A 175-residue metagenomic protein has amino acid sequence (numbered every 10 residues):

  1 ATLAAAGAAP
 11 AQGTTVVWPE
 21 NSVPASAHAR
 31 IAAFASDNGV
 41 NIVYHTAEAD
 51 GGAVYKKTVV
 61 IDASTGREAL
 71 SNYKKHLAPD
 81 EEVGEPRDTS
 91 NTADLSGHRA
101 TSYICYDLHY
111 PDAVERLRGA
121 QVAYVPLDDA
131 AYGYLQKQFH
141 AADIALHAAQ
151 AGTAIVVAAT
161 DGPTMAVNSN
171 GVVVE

Functional and structural regions predicted by a protein language model:
A1-V83, T92-S96, Y106: Soluble catalytic regions of membrane-associated enzymes that act on cell-envelope and secretory-pathway components
A11, T15, V23-Y44, D50-G52 (+2 more regions): CN hydrolase (nitrilase-like) catalytic-core segments centered on the catalytic cysteine and neighboring Lys/Glu
G84-E85, Q136: Short secondary-structure boundary/capping elements
E85-T89, A149: Residues that act as N-cap/strand-start positions at coil-to-secondary-structure junctions
